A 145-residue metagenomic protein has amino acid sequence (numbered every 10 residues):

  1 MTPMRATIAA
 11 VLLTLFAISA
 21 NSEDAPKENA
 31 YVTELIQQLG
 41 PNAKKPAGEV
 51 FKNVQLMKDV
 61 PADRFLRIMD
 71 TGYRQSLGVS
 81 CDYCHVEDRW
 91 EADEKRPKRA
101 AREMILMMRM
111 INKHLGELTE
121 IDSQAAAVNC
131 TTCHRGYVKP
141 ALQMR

Functional and structural regions predicted by a protein language model:
M1-I8: Bacterial N-terminal signal peptides that target proteins for export
A9-A17: Bacterial N-terminal signal peptides
I18-S22: Sec/Tat signal peptide C-region and signal peptidase I cleavage site
E23-R145: Sequence context surrounding c-type heme c attachment/ligation sites in exported
